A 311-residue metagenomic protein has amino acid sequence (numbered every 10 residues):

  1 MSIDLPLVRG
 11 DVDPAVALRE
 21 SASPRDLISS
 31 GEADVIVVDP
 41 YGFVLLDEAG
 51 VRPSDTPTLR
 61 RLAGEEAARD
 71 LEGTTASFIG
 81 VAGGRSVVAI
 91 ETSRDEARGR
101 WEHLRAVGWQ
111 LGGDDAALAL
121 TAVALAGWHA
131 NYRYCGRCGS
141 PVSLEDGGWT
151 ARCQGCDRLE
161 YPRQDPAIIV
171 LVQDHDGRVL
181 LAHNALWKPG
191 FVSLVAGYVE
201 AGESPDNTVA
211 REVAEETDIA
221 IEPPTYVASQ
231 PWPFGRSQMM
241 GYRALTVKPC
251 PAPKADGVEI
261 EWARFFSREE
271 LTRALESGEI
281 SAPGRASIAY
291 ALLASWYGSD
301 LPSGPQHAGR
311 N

Functional and structural regions predicted by a protein language model:
M1-Y132, S143, W187-V192, R236 (+1 more regions): Nudix hydrolase/Nudix homology domain
F78, Y134, I169-L171, L181 (+2 more regions): Conserved hydrophobic/aromatic beta-strand scaffold that supports enzyme active sites
T121-L171: Cys/His-rich short segments
S143-D146, D218-V227: Short, well-structured beta-strand/strand-turn elements
A151-L194, Y198, A220-I221, T225 (+1 more regions): N-terminal strand-loop-strand
V195, V209, V213: Hydrophobic alpha-helical positions that pack around
S204-P205: N-terminal phosphate-binding loop and adjacent alpha-helix
Q230-A252, R264: Active-site-adjacent beta-strand/loop module that shapes the phosphate/pyrophosphate-binding cleft
